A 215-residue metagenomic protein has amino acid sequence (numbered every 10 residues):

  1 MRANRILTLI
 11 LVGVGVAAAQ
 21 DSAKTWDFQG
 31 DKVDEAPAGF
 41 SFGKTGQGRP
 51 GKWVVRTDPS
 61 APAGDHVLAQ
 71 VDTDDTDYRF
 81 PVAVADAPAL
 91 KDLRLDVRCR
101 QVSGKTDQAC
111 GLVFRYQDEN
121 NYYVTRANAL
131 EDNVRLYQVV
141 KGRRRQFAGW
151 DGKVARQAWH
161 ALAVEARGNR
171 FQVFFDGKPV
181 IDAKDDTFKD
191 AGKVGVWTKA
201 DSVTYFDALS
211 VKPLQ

Functional and structural regions predicted by a protein language model:
L11-A19: Hydrophobic h-region of N-terminal signal peptides that target proteins for export in Gram-negative bacteria
S22-D27, F188-Q215: Ligand-recognition surfaces built from glycine- and aromatic
F28, L95-V97, Q157-V173: Short tryptophan-centered beta-strand motifs in secreted/extracellular beta-sheet-rich domains of glycan-recognition
K32-A69, T76-Y78: Extracellular glycan-recognition surfaces and repeat-rich motifs
V33, Q70-R135, V140: Secretory/extracellular carbohydrate-interaction modules and structurally similar beta-sandwich "look-alikes"
P81-A87, A148-V154, V194-V196: Beta-strand-rich interaction surfaces with strong enrichment in secreted/lumenal proteins
V140-A161: Short, aromatic/His-centered strand-loop micro-motif at the edge of beta-sheets
D151, F174-G195: Short, solvent-exposed beta-strand-to-loop segments that form ligand-recognition rims of beta-rich domains
